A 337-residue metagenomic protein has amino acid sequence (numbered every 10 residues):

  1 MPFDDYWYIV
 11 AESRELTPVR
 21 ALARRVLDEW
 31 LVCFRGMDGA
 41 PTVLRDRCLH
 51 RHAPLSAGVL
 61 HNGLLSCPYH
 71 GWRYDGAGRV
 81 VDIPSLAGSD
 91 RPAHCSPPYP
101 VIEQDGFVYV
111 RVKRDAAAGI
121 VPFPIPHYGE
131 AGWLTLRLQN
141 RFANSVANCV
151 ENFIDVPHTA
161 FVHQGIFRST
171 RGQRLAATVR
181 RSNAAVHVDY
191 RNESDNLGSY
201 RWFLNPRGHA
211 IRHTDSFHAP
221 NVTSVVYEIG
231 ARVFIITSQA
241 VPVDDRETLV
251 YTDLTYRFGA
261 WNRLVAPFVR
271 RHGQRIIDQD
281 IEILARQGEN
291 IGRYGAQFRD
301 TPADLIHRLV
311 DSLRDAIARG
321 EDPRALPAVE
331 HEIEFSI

Functional and structural regions predicted by a protein language model:
M1-D4, L254-Y256: Short, positively charged
F3-D4, I9-L134, A185, I235 (+1 more regions): Rieske [2Fe-2S] iron-sulfur-binding domain
A40, A117-I337: C-terminal catalytic domain of Rieske-type non-heme iron oxygenases
